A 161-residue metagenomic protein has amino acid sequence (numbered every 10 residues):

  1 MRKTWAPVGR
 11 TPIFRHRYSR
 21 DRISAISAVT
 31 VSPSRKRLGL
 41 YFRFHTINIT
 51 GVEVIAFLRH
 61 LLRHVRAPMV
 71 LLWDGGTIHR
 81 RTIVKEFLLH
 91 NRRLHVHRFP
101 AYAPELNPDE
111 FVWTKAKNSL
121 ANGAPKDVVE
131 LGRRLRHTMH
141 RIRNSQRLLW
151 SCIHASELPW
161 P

Functional and structural regions predicted by a protein language model:
M1-F14, V84-F99, S119: A short alpha/beta connector and helix-capping loop motif
M1-R59, E157-W160: Extended, low-complexity cationic-aromatic segments
D21, I49-A56, I83, F111 (+3 more regions): Generic recognition of short, well-ordered alpha-helical interface segments
S27-A28, L58, W73-T77, N107 (+1 more regions): Short, conserved catalytic/metal-binding motifs centered on acidic residues
A28-V29, H64, K115: Conserved catalytic core of Hanks-type protein kinase domains
G51-R98: RNase H-like DDE/DDD metal-dependent nuclease/strand-transfer catalytic core used by mobile genetic elements
D74-G75, T82, H97-A121, V129: RNase H-like two-metal-ion nuclease catalytic core shared by retroviral integrases and related mobile-element nucleases
D109-P161: C-terminal anion-handling pockets and recognition modules
